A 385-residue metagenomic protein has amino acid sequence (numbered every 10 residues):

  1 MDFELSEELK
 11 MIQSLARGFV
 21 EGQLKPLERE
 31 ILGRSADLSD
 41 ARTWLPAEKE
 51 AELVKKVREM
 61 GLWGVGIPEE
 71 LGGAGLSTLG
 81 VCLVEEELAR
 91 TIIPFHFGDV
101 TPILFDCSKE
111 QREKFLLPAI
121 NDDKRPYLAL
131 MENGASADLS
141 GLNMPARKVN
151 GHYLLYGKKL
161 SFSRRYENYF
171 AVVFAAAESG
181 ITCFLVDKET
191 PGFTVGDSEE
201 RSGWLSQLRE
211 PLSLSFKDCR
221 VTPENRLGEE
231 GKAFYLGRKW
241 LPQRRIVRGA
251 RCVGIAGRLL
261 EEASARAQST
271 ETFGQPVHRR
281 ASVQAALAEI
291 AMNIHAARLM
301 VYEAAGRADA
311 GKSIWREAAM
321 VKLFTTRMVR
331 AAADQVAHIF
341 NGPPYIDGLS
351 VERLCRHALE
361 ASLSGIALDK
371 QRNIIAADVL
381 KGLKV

Functional and structural regions predicted by a protein language model:
M1-F97, K114, P118, A331 (+1 more regions): Amphipathic, small/basic residue-rich leader segments at the start of a protein or domain
D2, L83-V84, E110, K239 (+1 more regions): Glycine-rich phosphate/cofactor-binding loops in nucleotide/flavin-utilizing enzymes
F3-L15, G196-H295, A361, L383: Glycine-rich beta->alpha junctions and the first turn(s) of the following alpha-helix
E28-A41, S264, Q268-H278, A291-F324 (+1 more regions): C-terminal helix-coil-helix/basic helical segment that borders enzyme active sites and/or dimer interfaces and provides
D122-L130: A short, Trp-centered hydrophobic/proline-enriched beta-strand micro-motif
M144-R147: A structural signal for short hydrophobic beta-strand segments in well-ordered beta-sheet cores
H152, Y156-G196: A short core secondary-structure module
L160-Y166, R244-V247, E360-A367: Glycine-rich phosphate/pyrophosphate-binding beta-alpha loops
